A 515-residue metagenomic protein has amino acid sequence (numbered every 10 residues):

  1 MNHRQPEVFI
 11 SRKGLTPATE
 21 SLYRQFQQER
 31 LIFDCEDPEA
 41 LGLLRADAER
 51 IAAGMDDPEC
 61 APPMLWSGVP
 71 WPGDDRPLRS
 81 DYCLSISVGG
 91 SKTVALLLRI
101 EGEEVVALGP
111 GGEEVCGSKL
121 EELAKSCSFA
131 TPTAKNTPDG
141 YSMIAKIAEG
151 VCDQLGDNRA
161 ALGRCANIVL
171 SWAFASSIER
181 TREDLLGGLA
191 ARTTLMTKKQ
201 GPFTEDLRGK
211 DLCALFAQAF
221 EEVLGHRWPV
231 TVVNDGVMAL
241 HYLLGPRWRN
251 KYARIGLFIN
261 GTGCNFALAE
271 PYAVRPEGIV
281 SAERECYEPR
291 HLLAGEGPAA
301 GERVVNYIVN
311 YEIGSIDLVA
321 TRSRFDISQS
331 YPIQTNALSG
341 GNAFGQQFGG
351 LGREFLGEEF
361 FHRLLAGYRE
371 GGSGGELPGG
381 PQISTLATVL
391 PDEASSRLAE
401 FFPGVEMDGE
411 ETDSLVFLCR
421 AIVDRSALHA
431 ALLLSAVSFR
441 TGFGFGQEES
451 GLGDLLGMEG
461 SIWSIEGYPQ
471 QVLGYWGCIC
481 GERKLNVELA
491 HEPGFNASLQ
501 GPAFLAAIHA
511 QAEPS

Functional and structural regions predicted by a protein language model:
M1-V169, E221, L244-P246, R324-S515: ATP-binding/phosphotransfer module of carbohydrate and carboxylate kinases, centering on a glycine-rich
F33, L123, S128-A145, R180-R249 (+6 more regions): Glycine-rich phosphate-binding loop and adjoining helix at the ATP-binding site of ATP-dependent phosphoryl-transfer
L78-V88, G256-N260, S281-C286: Two-metal-ion RNase H-like nuclease active-site motif
S87, S171-A175, V233, G256-G263 (+1 more regions): Short beta-strand segments
V88, F203-L207, P229-M238, L257-N260 (+2 more regions): Active-site nucleophile and cofactor-binding loops and adjacent substrate-binding regions of central metabolic enzymes
G90-S91, I100-G102, A175-S177, G263-N265 (+3 more regions): Conserved beta-strand elements of beta-rich interaction domains across eukaryotes, especially beta-propellers
T93-L98, M238-Y242, G256-F258, C264-E270: Short beta-strand scaffold segments in enzyme catalytic cores
F174-R180, G236-A239, G460-S464: Short, internal active-site loops enriched in acidic
